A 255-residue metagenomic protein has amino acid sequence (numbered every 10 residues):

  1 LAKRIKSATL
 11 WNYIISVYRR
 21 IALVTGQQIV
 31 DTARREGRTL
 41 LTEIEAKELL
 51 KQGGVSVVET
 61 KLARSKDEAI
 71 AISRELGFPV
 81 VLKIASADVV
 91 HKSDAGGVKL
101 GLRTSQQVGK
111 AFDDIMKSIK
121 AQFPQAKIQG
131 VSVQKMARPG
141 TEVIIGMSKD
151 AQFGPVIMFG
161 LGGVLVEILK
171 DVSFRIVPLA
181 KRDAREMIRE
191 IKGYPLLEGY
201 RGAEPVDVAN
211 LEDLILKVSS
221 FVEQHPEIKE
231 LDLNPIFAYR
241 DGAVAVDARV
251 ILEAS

Functional and structural regions predicted by a protein language model:
L1-S255: ATP-dependent carboxylate/acyl-activation modules
